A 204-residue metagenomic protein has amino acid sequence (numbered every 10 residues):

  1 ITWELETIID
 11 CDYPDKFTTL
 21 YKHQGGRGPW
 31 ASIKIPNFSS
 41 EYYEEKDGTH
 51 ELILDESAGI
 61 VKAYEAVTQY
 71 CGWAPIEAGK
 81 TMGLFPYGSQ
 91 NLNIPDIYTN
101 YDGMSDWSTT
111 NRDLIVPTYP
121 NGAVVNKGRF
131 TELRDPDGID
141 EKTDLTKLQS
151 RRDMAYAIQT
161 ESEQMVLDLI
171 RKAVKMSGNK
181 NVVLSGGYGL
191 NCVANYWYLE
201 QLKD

Functional and structural regions predicted by a protein language model:
I1-D204: Short acidic/glycine-rich loops and adjacent helix/strand connectors that line catalytic pockets where negatively
